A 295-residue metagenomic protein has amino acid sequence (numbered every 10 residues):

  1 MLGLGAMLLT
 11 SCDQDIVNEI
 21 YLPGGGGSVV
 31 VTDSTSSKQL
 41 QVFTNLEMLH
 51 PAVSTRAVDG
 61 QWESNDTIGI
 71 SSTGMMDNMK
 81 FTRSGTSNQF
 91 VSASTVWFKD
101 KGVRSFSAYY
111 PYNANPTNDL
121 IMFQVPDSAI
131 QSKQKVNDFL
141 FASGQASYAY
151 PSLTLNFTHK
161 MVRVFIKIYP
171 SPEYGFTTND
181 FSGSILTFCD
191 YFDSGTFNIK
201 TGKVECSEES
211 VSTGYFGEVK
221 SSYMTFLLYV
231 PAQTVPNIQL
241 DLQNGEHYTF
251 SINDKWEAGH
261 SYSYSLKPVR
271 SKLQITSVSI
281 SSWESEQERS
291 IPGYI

Functional and structural regions predicted by a protein language model:
M1-S11: Sec-dependent bacterial lipoprotein signal peptides
L9-I295: Sec-type signal peptide cleavage vicinity
